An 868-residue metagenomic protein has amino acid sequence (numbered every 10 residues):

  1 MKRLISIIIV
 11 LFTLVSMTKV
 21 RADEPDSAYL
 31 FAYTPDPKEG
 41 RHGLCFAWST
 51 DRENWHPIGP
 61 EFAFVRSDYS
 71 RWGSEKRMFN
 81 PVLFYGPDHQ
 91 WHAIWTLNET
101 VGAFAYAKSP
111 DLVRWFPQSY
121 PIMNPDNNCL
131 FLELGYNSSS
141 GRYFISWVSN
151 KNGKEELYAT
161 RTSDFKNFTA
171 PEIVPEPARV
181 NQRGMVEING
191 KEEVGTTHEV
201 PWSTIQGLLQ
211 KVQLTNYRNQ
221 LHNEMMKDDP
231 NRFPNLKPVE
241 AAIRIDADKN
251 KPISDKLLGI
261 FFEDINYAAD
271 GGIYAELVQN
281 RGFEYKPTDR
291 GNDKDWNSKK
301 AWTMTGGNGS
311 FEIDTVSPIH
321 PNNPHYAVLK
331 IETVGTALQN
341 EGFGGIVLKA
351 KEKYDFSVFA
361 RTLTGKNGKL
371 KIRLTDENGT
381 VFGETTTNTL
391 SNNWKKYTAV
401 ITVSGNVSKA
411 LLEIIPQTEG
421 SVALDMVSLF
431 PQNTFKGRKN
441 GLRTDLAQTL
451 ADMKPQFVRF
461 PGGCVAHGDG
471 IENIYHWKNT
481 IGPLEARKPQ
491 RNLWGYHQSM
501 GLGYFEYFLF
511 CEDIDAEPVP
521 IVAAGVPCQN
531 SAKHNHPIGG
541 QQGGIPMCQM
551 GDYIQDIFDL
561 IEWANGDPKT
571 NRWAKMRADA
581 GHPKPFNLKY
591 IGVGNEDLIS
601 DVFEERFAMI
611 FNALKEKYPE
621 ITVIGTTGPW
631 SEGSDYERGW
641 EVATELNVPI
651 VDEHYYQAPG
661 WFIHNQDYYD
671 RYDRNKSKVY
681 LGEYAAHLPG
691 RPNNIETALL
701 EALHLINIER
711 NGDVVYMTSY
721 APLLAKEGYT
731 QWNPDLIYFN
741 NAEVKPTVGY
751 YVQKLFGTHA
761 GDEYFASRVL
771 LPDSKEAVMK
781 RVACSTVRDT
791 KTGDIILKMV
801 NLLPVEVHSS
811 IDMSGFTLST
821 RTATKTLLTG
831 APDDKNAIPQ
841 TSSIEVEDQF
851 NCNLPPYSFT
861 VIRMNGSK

Functional and structural regions predicted by a protein language model:
M1-E24: Bacterial Sec-dependent N-terminal signal peptides
D23-N231, N235: Carbohydrate-active catalytic/glycan-binding domains of CAZyme proteins, especially the secreted or lumenal ectodomains
T96, F359-T364, T402-S404, T758 (+2 more regions): Solvent-exposed strand-to-loop "edge" motifs in beta-rich extracellular domains
H222-S499, E517-V519, H534-G551, Y618 (+4 more regions): Extracellular and organelle-lumenal recognition/adhesion modules and their flexible linkers in secreted
F430-R438, E485-G501, G539-G551, K589-E604 (+2 more regions): The substrate-binding groove and active-site-proximal loops of carbohydrate-active enzymes, especially glycoside
N612-K615, P619-T622, W640-A643, I650-H759 (+1 more regions): Catalytic-core region of carbohydrate-active enzymes that cleave or remodel glycosidic bonds
K780-S819: Carbohydrate-binding surface patches
S842-K868: C-terminal beta-strand-rich structural cap/linker in extracellular carbohydrate-active enzymes
